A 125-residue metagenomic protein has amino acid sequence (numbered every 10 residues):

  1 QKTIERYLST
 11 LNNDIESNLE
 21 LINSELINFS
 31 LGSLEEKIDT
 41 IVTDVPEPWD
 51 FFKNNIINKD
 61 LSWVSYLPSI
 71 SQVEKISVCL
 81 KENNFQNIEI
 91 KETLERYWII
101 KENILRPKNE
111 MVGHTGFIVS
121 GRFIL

Functional and structural regions predicted by a protein language model:
Q1-P48: S-adenosyl-L-methionine
S9, S17, S24, S30-S33 (+4 more regions): Generic serine detector
W49-F117: C-terminal substrate-binding/active-site "lid" region of AdoMet-derived donor-dependent transferases
G121-L125: C-terminal lobe and adjacent flexible extensions of AdoMet/dcAdoMet transferase-like proteins
